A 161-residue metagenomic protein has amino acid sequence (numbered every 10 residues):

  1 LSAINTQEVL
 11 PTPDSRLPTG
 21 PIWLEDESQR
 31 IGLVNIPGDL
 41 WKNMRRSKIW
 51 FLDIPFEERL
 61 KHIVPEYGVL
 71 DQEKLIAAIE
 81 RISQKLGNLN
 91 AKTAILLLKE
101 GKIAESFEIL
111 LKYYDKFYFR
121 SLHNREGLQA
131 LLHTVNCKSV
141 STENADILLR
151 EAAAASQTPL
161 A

Functional and structural regions predicted by a protein language model:
L1-N43: Conserved nucleotide-sensing/catalytic segment adjacent to the nucleotide-binding pocket in NTP-handling enzymes
N43-I49, D53-A161: Conserved NTP phosphate-binding and transfer environment spanning the P-loop NTPase/kinase superfamily
